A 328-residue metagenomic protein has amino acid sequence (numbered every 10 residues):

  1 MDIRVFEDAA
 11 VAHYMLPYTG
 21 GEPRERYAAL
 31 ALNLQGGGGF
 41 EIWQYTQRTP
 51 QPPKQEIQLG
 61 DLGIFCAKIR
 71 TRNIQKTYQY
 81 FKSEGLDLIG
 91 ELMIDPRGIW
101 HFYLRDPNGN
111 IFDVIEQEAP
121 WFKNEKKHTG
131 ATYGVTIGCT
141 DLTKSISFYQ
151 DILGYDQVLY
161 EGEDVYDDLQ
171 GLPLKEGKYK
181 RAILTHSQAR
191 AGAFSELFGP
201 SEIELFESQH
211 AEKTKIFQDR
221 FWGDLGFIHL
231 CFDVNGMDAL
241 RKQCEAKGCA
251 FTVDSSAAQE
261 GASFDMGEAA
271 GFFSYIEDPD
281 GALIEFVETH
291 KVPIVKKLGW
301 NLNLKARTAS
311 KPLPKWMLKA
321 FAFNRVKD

Functional and structural regions predicted by a protein language model:
M1-G37, S83, M93-D95, G138-P200 (+3 more regions): Core segments of cupin and vicinal oxygen chelate
D2-V5, L62-I69, E116-I146, I152 (+4 more regions): N-terminal beta-strand motif that seeds the catalytic metal site of vicinal oxygen chelate
R4, I89, N110-F112, V158 (+1 more regions): Generic structural signal for well-ordered beta-strand positions
V11-L16, T49-K54, A119-K123, V165-Q170 (+3 more regions): A short, acidic/glycine-rich surface segment
G20-Q47, Q51-Y80, W100-R105, A131-T140 (+4 more regions): Vicinal oxygen chelate
E41-Y45, I99-E125: Short, structured interface segments
L88, M93-D95, P173-T185, F206-Q209 (+3 more regions): Intrinsic, low-complexity N-terminal interaction/targeting segments
T185, R190-A191, L197-S208, W222 (+4 more regions): C-terminal functional regions that serve as terminal interaction/effector modules
